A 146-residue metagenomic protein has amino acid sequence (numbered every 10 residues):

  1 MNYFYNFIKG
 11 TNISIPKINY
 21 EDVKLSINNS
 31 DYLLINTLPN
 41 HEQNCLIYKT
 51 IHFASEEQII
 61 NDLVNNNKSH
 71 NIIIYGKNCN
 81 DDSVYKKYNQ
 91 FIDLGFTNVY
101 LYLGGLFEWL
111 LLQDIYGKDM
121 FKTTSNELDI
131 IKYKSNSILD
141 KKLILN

Functional and structural regions predicted by a protein language model:
M1-Y20, K24, N29-Y32, T37-I73 (+1 more regions): Rhodanese-like catalytic fold shared by cysteine-dependent sulfurtransferases and DSP/PTP-type phosphatases
